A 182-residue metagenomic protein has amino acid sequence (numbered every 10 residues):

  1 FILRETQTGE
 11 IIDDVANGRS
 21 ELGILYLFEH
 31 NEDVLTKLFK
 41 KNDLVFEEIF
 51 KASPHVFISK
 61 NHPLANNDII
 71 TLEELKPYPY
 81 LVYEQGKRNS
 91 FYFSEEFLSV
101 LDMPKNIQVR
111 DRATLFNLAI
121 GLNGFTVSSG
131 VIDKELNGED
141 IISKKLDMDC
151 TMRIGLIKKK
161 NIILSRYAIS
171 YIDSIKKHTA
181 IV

Functional and structural regions predicted by a protein language model:
F1-D33, V109: Central regulatory/effector-binding core of bacterial HTH transcription factors
F1-L3, F97-I107, D140-I141: A local structural motif
T8, S90-Y92, D111-A113: Conserved glycosyltransferase catalytic-site signature
I12, A16, F46, L72 (+1 more regions): Short hydrophobic/charged patches on amphipathic alpha-helices used for structural packing and interfaces
L27-F28, K60, K87, S128-I132 (+1 more regions): Short secondary-structure boundary segments
E32-D33, L64-A65, L72, K76-V100 (+3 more regions): Secondary-structure junction motif
L38-Y80: Flexible hinge/capping segments at coil-to-helix
K40-E47, A52-S53, A113-I162: Beta-alpha-beta core module
